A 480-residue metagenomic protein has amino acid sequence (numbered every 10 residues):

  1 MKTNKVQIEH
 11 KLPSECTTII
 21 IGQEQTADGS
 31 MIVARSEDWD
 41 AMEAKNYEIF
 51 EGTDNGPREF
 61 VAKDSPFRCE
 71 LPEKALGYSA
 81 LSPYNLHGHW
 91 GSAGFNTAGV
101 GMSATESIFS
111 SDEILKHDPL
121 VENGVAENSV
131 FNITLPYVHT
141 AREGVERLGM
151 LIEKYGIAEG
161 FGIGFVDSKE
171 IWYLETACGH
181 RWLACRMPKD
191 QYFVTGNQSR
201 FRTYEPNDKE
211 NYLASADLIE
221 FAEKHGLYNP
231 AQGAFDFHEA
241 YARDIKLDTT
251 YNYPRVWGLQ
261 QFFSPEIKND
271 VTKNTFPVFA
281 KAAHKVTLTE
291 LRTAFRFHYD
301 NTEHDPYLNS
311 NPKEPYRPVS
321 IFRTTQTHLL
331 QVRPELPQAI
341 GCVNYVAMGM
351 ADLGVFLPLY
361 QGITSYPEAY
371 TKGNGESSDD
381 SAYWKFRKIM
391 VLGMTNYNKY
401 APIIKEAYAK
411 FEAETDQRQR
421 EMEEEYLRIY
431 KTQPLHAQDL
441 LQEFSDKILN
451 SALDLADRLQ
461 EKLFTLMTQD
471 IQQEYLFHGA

Functional and structural regions predicted by a protein language model:
K2-E127, R147-K273: A contiguous strand-loop segment
F131-Y137: Short, well-ordered beta-strand elements within core beta-sheets of diverse protein domains
Y137-E143: Short, charged, surface-exposed loops that flank catalytic or proteolytic processing sites
R142, Y155-G156, S320: Short, well-structured beta-strand/strand-turn elements
G144-E153, L291-F295: Short, well-structured alpha-helical segments that form the helix of a local strand-helix-strand
E223-E335: Glycine-rich, aromatic-lined ligand/substrate-binding cores of catalytic and carbohydrate-binding domains
H304-T432: Substrate-recognition/cap regions that form aromatic- and gly/pro-loop-enriched pockets for small-molecule ligands
K410-A480: Histidine-centered catalytic/metal-binding microenvironments
